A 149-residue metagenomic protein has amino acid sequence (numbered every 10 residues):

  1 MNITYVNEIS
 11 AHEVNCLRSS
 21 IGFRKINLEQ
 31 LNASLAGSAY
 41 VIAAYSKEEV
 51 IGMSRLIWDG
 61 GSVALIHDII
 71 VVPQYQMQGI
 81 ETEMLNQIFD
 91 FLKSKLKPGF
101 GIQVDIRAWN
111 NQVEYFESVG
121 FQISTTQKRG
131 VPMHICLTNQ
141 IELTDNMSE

Functional and structural regions predicted by a protein language model:
M1-E29, N146-E149: Short amphipathic alpha-helix that is part of the acyltransferase structural core
R18-V41, K47: Active-site rim helix/loop that mediates acceptor-substrate recognition in acyltransferases
A43, E49-W58, S62-L65, I70: Conserved beta-strand in the GNAT
Y75, G79-Q87: Conserved acetyl-CoA pyrophosphate-binding loop and the N-cap/start of the following alpha-helix in GNAT-like
S94-R129: Conserved active-site alpha-helix within GNAT-family acetyltransferase domains
M133-H134: C-terminal binding/interaction regions
